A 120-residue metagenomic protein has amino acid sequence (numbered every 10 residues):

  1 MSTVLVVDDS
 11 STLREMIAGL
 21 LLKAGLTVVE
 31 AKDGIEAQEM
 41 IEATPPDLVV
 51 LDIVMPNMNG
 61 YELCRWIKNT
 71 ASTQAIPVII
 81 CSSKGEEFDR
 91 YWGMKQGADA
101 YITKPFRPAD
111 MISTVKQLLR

Functional and structural regions predicted by a protein language model:
E15-K23: Charged docking surfaces used in two-component/phosphorelay signaling
G25-K32, M40: Short hydrophobic/Thr-rich beta-strand motif most characteristic of the beta2 strand and flanking loop of CheY-like
T44-V50: Active-site beta3 strand of CheY-like receiver
M55: Receiver (REC) domain active-site loop signature in two-component systems and cognate sites in sensor histidine kinases
F106-V115: C-terminal output helix
